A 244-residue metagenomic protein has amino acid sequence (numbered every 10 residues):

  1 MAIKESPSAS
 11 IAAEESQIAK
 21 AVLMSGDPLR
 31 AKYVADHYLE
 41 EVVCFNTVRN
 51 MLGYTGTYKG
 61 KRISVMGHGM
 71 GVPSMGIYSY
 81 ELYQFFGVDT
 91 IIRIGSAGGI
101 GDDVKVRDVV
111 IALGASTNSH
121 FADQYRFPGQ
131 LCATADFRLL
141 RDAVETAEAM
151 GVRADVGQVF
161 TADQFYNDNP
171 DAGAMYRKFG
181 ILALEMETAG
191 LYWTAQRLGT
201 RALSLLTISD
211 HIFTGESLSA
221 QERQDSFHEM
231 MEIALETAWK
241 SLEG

Functional and structural regions predicted by a protein language model:
M1-R141: Metabolite-binding pocket within alpha/beta catalytic cores that recognizes anionic/polar moieties
P28, G98, A115, F160-F165 (+3 more regions): Glycine-rich beta-alpha junction loops
E40-T47, G151-Q158, L242-G244: Flexible, glycine/charged-enriched surface loops at secondary-structure junctions
P73-G76, M186-L191: Short glycine/serine/threonine-rich phosphate/pyrophosphate-binding segments that cradle anionic phosphate groups
Q130-F179: Active-site rim beta-loop-alpha module in soluble metabolic enzymes
D142-M150, T194, I233-S241: Generic non-transmembrane alpha-helical segments
A189-R223: Zn-dependent metallopeptidase/amidohydrolase metal-coordination segment
I212-G244: His/Asp/Glu-rich mid-to-C-terminal helical/loop segments that flank catalytic regions of hydrolases
